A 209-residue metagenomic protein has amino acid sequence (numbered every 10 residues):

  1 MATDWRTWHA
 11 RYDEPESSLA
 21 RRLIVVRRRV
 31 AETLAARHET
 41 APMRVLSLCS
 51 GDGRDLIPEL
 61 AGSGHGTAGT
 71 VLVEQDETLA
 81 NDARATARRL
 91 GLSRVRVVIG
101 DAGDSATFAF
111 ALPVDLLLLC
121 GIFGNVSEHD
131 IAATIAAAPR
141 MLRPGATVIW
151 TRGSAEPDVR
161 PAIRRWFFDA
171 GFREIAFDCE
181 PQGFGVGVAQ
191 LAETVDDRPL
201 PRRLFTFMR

Functional and structural regions predicted by a protein language model:
M1-T40: Class I SAM-dependent methyltransferase Rossmann-like catalytic core, especially the SAM/SAH-binding loop
D13, A176-R209: SAM/dcSAM-binding transferase cores
H38-G51: Conserved class I S-adenosyl-L-methionine
G51-G66: Conserved SAM-binding loop of SAM-dependent methyltransferases across substrates and taxa, primarily the Class I
D76-T78: Conserved SAM/SAH-binding beta-strand->alpha-helix loop
A83-R84: Conserved SAM-binding loop
V114-D130: A short SAM/SAH-binding and catalytic strip from SAM-dependent methyltransferases
I131-T147: A short glycine-rich, Lys/Arg-flanked "PGG" loop and its adjoining helix->strand segment in the class I
